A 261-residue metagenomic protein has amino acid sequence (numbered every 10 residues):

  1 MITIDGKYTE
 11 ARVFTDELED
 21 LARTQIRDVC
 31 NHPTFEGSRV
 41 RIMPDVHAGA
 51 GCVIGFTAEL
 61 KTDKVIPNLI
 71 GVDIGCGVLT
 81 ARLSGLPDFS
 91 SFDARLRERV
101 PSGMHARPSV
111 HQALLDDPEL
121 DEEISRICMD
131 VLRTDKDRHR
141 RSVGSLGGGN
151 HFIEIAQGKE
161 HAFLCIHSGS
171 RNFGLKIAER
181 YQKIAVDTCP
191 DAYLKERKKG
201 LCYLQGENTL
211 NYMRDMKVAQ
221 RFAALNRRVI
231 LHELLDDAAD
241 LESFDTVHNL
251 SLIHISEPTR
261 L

Functional and structural regions predicted by a protein language model:
M1-G37, H47-A50, L96, E119 (+2 more regions): N- or domain-start disorder-to-order transition segments that initiate the globular core
M1-I4, C30, E36, V65-I70 (+5 more regions): Short acidic/glycine-rich loops and adjacent helix/strand connectors that line catalytic pockets where negatively
F14, L18, S84, D88 (+5 more regions): Catalytic cores of large soluble enzymes that bind and process phosphate-bearing ligands
V29, A48-G51, G55, L60 (+2 more regions): Phosphate-centric recognition/catalysis
R41-V53, E59-L83, I155-T188: Active-site beta-strand/loop microenvironment that shapes enzyme catalytic pockets
L86-D88, D93-G174, R180-Y181, L194-L210: Glycine-rich, mobile lid/loop segments that gate access to catalytic sites or pores
A162, G169-V247: A conserved active-site cap/scaffold subdomain adjacent to cofactor or substrate pockets
S251-L261: Residue-level detector of conserved catalytic or cofactor/ligand-binding positions in enzyme active sites
